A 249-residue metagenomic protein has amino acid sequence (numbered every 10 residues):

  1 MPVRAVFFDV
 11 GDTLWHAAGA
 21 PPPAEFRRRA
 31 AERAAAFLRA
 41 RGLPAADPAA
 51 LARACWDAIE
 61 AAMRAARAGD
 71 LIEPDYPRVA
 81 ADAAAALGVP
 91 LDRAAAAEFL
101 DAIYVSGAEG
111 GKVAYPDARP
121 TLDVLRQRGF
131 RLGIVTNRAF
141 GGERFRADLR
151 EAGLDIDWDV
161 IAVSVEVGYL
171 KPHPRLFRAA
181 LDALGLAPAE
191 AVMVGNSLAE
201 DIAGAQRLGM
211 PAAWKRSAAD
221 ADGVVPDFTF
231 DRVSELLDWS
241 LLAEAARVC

Functional and structural regions predicted by a protein language model:
M1-V6, H16-A18, A24-E25, A36-A49 (+3 more regions): Asp-based, Mg2+/Mn2+-dependent phosphohydrolase catalytic module
P2-D123, Q127-R128, G142: N-terminal helical cap/lid subdomain that shapes the substrate entry/recognition surface in HAD-like hydrolases
